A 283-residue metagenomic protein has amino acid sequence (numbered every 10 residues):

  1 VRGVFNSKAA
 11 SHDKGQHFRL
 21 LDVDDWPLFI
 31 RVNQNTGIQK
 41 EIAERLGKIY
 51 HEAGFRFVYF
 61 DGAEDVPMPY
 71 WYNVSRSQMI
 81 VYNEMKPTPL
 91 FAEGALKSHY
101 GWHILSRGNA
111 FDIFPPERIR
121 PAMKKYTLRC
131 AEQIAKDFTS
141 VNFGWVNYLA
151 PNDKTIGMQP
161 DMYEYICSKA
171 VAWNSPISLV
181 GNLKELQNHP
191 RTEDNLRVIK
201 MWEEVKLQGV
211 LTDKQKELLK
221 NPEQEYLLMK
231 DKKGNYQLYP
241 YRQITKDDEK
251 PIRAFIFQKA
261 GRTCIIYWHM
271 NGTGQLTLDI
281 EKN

Functional and structural regions predicted by a protein language model:
V1, R45-M68, A170, I177: Short acidic catalytic loops
V1-A53, I113-F138: Active-site-adjacent "subsite" loops/lids of carbohydrate-active enzymes
G3-S7, A63-V66, L96-S98: Active-site-proximal loop/turn and secondary-structure-junction residues that shape catalytic pockets, frequently
Q16, F55-V58, P87, S168: Generic secretory/membrane-interface signal
V23-E41, R56-Y72, L149-G157: The substrate-binding groove and active-site-proximal loops of carbohydrate-active enzymes, especially glycoside
P67-N283: Active-site-proximal substrate-binding groove within the catalytic cores of carbohydrate-active enzymes
